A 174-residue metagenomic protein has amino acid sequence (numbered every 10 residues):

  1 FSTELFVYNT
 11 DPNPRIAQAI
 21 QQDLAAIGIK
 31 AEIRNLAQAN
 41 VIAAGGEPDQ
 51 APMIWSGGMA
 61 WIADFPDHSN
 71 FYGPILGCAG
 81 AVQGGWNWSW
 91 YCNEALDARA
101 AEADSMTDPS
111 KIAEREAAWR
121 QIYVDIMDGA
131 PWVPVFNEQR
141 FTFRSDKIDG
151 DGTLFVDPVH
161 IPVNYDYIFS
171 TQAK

Functional and structural regions predicted by a protein language model:
F1, I27-I29, P131: Envelope-exposed proteins and targeting segments
F1-N9, A31-E32, W55-S56: Short, well-ordered beta-strand elements
N9-D23, A44-K174: Detector for C-terminal structural segments
A25-V41: Short, well-structured beta-strand/strand-turn elements
